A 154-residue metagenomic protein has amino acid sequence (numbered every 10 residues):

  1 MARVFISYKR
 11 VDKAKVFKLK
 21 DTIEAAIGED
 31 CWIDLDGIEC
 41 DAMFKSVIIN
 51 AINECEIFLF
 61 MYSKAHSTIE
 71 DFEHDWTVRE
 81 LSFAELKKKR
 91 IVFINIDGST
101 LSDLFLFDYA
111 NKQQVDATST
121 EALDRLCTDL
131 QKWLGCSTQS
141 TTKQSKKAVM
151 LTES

Functional and structural regions predicted by a protein language model:
M1-Y62, E85-K89, I96, E121-A122 (+2 more regions): Conserved N-terminal substructure of TIR/SEFIR domains
T22-E24, I49, W76-L81, A110: Glycine-rich, phosphate-binding/catalytic loops in enzymes
G28-D30, H74, K112: Generic secretory/membrane-interface signal
F44, K64-K89, L101-D103: Conserved TIR/SEFIR loop-to-helix hotspot centered on a Trp-containing motif with a nearby acidic residue
S99-N111: Glycine-rich, charge-decorated loop segments at or immediately adjacent to ligand/cofactor-binding or catalytic sites
Q113-T118: Short acidic-hydrophobic, aromatic-tinged amphipathic segments that line or gate anion-handling sites
